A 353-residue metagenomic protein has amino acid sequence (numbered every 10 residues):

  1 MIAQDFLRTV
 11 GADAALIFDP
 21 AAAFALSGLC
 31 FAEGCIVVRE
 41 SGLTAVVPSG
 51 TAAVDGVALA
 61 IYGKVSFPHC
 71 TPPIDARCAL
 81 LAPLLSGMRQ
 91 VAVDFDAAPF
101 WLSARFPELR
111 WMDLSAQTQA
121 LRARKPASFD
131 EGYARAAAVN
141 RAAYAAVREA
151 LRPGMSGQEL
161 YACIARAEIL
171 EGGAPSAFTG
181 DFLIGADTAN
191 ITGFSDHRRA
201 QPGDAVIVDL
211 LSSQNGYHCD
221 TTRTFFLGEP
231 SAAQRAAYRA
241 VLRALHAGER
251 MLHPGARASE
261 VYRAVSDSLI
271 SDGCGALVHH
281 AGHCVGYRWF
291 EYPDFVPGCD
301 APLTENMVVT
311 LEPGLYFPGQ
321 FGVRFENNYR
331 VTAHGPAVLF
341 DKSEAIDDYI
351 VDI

Functional and structural regions predicted by a protein language model:
M1-I353: Active-site neighborhoods and metal-handling regions in enzymes and metal-associated proteins
